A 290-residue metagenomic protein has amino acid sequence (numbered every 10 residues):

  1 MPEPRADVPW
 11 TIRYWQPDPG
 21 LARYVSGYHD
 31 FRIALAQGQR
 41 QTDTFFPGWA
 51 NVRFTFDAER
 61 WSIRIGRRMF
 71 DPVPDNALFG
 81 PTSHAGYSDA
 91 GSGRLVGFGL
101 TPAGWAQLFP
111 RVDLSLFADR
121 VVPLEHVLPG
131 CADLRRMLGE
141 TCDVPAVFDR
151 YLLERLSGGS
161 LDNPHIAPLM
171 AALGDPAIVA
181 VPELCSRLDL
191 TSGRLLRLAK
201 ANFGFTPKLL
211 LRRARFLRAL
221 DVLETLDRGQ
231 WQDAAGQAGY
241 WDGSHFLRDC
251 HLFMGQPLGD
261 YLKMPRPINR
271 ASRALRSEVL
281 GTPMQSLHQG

Functional and structural regions predicted by a protein language model:
M1-S192, F205-P207, D221-T225, Q230-W241 (+1 more regions): Alpha-helical bundle regulatory/interaction domains
G193-R194, A214: A generic alpha-helix surface/boundary motif
L195, N202, A219: DNA major-groove recognition helices of helix-turn-helix
L198, R213, R248, M264: Residue-level "edge-of-site" marker
L198-P207, C250-L258: HTH DNA-binding helix-turn interface
K208-L209, R213, A219: Amphipathic alpha-helical "recognition" segments
